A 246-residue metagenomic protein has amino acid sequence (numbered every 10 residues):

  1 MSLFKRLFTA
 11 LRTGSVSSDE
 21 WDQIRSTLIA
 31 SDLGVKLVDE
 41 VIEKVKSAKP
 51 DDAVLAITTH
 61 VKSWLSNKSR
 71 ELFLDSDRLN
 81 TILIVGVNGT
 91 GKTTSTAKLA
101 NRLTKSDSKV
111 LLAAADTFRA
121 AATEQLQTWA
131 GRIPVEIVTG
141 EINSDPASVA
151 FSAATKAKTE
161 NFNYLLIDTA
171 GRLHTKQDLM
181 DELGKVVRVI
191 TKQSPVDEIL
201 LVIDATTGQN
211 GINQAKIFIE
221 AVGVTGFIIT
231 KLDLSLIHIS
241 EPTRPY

Functional and structural regions predicted by a protein language model:
L3-A115, A121-N143, A147-K158, F162-I167: Primarily NTPase-proximal linker/entry elements flanking Walker-type ATP/GTP-binding cores
L79, T117-A120, N143-D145, G171-H174 (+2 more regions): Conserved nucleotide-binding/hydrolysis micro-motifs of P-loop NTPases
L99, N213-Q214, S240: Short beta-alpha junctions and helix-cap segments that line functional grooves
L111, L166, P195-I203, E220-D233 (+1 more regions): Conserved beta-strand/loop subsegment of P-loop NTPase cores
A122-E124, H174-M180, G211-I212: Conserved ATPase-coupling elements of RecA-like P-loop NTPase cores
D181-A205: Inter-motif core of Ras-like GTPase G domains
V186-R188, G211-I228: Active-site/ligand-binding-proximal alpha/beta "capping" segment
H238-Y246: Single conserved hydrophobic/aromatic residue that forms the stacking wall/gate of nucleotide- or nucleobase-binding
